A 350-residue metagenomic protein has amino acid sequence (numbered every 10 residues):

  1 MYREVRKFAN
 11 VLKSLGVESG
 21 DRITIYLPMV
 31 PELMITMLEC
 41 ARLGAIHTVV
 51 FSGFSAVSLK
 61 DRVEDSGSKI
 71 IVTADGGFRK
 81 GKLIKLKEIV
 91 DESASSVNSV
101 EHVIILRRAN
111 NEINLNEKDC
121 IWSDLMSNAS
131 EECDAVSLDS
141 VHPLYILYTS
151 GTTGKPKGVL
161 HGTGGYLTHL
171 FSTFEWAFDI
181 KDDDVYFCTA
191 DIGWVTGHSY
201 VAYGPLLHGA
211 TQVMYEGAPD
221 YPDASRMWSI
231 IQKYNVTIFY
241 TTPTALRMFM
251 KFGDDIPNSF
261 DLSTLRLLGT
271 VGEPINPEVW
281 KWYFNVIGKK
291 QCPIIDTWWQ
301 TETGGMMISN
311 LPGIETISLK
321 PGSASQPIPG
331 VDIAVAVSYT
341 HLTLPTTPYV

Functional and structural regions predicted by a protein language model:
M1-L38, S55-K60, N114-S127, G164: Conserved AMP-binding/adenylate-forming core of the ANL superfamily
R22, P28-A56, S66-I71, D184-V185 (+2 more regions): A short helix-loop-beta submotif of the ANL/AMP-binding
L27-P28, T48-E64, G76-F78, K82-L86 (+3 more regions): ATP-dependent adenylate-forming carboxylate-activation enzymes
L38-D124, N235, T242-P243: Structural core segment of the AMP-binding/adenylate-forming
V103-I105, N116-Y148, K155, G165 (+2 more regions): Conserved pre-ATP/AMP-binding loop-to-beta segment of ANL
T149, T340-T346: Conserved small/polar residues in nucleotide/adenosyl-binding loops
L167-V185, V195-T237, K251-F252: Conserved AMP-binding/adenylation subdomain of ANL enzymes
A210, T237-T241, M250-L319, D332: Gly/Ser/Thr-rich phosphate-binding loop
